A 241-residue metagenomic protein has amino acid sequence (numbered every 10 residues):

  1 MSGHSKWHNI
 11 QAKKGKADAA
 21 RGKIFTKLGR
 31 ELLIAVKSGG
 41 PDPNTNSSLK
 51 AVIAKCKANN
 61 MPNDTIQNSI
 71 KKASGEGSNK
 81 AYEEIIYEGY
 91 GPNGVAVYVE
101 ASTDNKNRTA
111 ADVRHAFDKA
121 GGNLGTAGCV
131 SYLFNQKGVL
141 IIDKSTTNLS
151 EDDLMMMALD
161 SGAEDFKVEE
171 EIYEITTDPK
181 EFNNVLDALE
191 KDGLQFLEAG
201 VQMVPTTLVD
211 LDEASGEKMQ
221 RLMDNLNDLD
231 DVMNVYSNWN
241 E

Functional and structural regions predicted by a protein language model:
M1-G125, V130-I141: N-terminal cationic and glycine-rich segments that engage phosphates or anionic surfaces
V139-E241: Positively charged, low-complexity, intrinsically disordered RNA-binding extensions
